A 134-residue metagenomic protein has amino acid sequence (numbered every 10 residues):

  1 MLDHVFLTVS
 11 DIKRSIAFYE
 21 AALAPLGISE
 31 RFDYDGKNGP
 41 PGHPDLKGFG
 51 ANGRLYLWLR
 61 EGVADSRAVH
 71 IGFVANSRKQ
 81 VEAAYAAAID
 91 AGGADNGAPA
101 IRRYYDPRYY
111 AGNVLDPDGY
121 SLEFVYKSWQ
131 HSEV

Functional and structural regions predicted by a protein language model:
M1, A64-R67, D106: Short glycine-enriched loop/turn motifs at secondary-structure junctions
M1-I16, I71, S128-V134: N-terminal beta-strand motif that seeds the catalytic metal site of vicinal oxygen chelate
V5, D106, N113, F124-H131: Short beta->alpha transition motifs characteristic of CBS
T8-R54: Core segments of cupin and vicinal oxygen chelate
S10-R14, G72-P117: Vicinal oxygen chelate
G27-Y34, A100-R102, V125-S132: Conserved catalytic-core motifs of GNAT/GCN5-like acyltransferases
G39-A83, D90: Long, continuous compositionally biased terminal/linker segments
L55-R60, N113, L122-V125: Conserved beta-strand in the GNAT
